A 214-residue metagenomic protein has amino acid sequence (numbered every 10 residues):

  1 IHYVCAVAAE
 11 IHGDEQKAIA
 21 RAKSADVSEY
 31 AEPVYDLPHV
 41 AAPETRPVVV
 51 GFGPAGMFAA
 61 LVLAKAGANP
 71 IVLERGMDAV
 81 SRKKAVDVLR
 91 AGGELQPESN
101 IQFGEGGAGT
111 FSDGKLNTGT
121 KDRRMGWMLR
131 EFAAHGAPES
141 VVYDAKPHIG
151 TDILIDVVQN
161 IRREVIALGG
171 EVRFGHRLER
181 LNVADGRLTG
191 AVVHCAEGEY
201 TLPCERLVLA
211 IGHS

Functional and structural regions predicted by a protein language model:
I1-S214: Residues forming the flavin
